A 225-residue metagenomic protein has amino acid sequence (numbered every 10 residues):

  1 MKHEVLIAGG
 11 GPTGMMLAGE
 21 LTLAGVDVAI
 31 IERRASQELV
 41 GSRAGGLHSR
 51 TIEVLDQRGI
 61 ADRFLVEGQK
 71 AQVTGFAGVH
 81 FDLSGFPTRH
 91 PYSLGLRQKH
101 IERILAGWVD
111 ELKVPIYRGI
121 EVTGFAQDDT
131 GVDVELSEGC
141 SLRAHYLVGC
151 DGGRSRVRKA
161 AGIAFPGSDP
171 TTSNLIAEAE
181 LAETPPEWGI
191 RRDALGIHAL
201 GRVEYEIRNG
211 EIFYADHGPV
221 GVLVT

Functional and structural regions predicted by a protein language model:
M1-T225: Core Rossmann-like FAD-binding/catalytic domain of the broad FAD-dependent monooxygenase superfamily
